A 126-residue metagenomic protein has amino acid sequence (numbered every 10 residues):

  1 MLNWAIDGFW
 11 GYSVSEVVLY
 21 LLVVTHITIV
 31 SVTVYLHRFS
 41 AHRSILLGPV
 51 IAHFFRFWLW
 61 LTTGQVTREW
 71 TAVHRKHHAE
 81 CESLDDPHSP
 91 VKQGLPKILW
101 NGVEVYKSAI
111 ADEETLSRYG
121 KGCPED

Functional and structural regions predicted by a protein language model:
M1-D126: Non-catalytic, topology-defining segments of multipass membrane proteins
